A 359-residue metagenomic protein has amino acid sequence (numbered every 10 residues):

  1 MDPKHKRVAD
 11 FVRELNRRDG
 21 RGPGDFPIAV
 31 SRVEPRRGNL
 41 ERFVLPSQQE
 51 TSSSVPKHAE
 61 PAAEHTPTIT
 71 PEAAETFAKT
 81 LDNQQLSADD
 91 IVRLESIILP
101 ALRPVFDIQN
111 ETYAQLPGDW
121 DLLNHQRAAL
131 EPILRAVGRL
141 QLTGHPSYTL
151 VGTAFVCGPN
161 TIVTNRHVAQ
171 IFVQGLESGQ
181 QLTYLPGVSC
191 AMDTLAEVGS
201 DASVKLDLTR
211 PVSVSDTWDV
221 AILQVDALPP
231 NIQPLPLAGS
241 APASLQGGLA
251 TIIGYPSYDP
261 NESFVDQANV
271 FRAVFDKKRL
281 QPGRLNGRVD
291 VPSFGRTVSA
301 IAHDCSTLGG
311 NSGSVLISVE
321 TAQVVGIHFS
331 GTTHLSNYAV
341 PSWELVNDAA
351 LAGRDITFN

Functional and structural regions predicted by a protein language model:
M1-G152, R279-R284, R288-V289: Protease-domain processing segments flanking chymotrypsin-fold serine proteases, especially trypsin-like
D2-D25, S293-I301, L308, S312 (+1 more regions): C-terminal subregion of chymotrypsin/trypsin-like serine protease catalytic domains
L94, V204-L206, F358: Extended hydrophobic/Leu-rich segments
P117, A129-G144, Y148-V151, F155-G309 (+2 more regions): Serine endopeptidase catalytic core focused on the charge-relay Asp
H125, A191-V198, D348-N359: Active-site-adjacent segment of 2-oxoglutarate/Fe(II) JmjC oxygenases
